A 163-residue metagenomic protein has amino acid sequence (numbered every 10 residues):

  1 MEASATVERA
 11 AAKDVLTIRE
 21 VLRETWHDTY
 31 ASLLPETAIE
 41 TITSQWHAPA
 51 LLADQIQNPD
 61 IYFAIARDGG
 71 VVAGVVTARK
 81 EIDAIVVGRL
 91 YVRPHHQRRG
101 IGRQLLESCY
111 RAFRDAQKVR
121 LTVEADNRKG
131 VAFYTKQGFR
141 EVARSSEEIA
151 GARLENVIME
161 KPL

Functional and structural regions predicted by a protein language model:
M1-E2: Basic/polar N-terminal segments that are highly enriched at the extreme N-terminus, encompassing both cleavable
A5, R9-K13, R19-Q97, L106-A112 (+3 more regions): Acetyl-CoA-dependent GNAT
I39, Q117-K118: Short, contiguous strand/loop micro-motifs
Q55, K118-V131, T135-L163: C-terminal "cap" of GNAT-fold acetyltransferases
G100: Conserved G/P- and acidic residue-centered "switch" motifs that form tight phosphate/ATP-binding loops in soluble
R103: Residues forming the Rossmann-fold NAD(P)(H) cofactor-binding site
